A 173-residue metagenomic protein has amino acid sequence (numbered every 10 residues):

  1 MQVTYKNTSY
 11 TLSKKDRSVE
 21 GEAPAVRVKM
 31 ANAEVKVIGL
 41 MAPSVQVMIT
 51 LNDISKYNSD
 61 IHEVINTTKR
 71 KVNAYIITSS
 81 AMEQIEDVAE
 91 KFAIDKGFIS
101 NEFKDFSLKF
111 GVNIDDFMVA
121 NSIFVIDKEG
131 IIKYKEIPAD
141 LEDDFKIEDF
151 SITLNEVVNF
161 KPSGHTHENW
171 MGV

Functional and structural regions predicted by a protein language model:
M1-V173: Chalcogenol-based redox active-site neighborhoods
